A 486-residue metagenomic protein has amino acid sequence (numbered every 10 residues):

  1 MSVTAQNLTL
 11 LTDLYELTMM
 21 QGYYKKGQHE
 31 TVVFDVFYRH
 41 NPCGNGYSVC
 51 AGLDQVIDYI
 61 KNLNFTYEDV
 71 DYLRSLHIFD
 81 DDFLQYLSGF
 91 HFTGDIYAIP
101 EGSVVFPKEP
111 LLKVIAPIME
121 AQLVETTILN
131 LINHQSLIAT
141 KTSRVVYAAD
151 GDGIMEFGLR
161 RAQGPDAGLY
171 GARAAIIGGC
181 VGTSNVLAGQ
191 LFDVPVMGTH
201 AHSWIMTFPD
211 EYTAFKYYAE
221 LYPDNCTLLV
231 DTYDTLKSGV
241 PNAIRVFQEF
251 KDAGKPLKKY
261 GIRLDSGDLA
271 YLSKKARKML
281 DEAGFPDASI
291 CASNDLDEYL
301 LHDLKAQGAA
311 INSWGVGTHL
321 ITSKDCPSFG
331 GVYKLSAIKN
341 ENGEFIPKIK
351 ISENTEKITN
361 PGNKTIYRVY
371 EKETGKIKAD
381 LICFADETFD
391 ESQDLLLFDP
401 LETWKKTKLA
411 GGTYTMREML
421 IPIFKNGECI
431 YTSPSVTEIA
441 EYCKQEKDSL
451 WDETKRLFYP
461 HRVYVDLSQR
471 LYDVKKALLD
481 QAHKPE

Functional and structural regions predicted by a protein language model:
M1-T31, H40-P42, I78-F79, L84-T93 (+7 more regions): Buried, small/hydrophobic-residue-enriched core segments of structured protein domains
S2-E30, C43-N45, A283, A288 (+1 more regions): Gly/Ser/Thr/Ala-enriched C-terminal appendages of enzymes
Q28, V32-S88: N-terminal, Lys/Arg-enriched amphipathic/low-complexity engagement segments that precede the first folded domain
V33-D35, T93, I154, V332 (+1 more regions): A residue-level signal for beta-strand positions that form part of recognition/binding surfaces within mature
D58-L63, A98-E101, V105: An N-terminal, globular interaction/scaffold subdomain
D71-Y72, T140-R144, G158, K455-R462: Short coil/turn segments at secondary-structure boundaries
I96-G102, Y414-M419: Short acidic, Pro/Gly- and aromatic-enriched capping/linker segments at domain boundaries
M197, I262, I290, N312-W314: Hydrophobic residues within beta-strands of alpha/beta enzymes
